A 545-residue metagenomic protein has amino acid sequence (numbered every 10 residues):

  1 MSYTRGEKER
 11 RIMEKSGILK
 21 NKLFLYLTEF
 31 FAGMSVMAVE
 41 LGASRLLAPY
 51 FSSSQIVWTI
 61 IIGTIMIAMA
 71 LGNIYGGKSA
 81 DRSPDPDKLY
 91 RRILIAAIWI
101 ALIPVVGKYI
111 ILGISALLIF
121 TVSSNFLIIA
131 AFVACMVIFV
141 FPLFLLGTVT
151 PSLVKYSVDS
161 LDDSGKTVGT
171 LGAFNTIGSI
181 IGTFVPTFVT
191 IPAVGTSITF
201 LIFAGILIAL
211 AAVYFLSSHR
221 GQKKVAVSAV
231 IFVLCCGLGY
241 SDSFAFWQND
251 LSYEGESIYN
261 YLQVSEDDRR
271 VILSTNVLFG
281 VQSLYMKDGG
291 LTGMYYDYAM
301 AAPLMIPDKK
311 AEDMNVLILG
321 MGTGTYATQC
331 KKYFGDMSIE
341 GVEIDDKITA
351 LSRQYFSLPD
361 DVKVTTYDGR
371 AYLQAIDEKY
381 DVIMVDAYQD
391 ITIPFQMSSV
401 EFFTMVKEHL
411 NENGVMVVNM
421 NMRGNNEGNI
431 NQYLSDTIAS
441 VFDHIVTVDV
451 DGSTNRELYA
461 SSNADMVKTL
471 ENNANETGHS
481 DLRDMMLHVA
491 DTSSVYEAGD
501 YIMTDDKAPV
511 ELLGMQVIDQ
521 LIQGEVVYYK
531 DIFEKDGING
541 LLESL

Functional and structural regions predicted by a protein language model:
S2-E254, E266-R269, V277-V281, L304-M314 (+10 more regions): Alpha-helical transmembrane segments of multi-pass membrane proteins
G221-S283, D288-Y295, A301-P307, V446-L545: Soluble small-group transferase modules, centered on the S-adenosyl donor enzyme superfamily
G290, M397-S398: Alpha-helix N-cap and loop-to-helix initiation/capping positions
L351-R353, S357: Acidic low-complexity segments
Y372: Short acidic active-site motifs
